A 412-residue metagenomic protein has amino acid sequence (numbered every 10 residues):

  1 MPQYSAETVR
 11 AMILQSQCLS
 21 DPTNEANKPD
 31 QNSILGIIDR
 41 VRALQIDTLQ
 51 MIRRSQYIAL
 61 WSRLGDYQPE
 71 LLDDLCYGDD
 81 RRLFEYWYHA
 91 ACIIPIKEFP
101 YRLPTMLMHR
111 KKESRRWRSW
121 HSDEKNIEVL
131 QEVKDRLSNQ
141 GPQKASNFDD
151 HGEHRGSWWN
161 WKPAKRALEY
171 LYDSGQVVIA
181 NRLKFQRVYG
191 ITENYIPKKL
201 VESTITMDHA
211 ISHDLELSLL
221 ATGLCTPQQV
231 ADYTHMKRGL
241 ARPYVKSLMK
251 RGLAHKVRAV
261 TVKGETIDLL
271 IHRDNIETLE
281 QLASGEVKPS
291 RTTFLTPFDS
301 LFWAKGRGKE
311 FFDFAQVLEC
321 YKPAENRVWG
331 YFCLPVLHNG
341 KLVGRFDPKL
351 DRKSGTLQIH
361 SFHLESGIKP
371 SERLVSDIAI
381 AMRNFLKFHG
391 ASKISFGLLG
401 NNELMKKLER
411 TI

Functional and structural regions predicted by a protein language model:
M1-I412: Long, charged, low-complexity, helical-prone intrinsically disordered regions
